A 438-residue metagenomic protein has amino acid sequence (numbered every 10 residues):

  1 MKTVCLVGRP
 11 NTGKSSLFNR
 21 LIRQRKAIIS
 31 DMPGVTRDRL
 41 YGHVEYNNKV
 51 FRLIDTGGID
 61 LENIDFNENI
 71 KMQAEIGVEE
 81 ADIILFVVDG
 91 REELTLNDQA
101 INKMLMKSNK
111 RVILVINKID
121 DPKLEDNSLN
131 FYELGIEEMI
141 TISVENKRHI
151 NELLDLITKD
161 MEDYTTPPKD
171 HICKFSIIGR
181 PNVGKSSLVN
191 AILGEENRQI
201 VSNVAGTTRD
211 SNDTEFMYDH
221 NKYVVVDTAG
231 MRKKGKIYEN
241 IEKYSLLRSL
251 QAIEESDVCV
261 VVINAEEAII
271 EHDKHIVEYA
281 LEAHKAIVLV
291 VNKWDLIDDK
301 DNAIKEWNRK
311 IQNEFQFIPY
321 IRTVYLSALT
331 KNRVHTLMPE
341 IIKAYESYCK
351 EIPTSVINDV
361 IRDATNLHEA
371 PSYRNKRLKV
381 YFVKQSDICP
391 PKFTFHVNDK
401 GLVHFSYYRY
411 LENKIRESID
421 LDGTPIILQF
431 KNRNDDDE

Functional and structural regions predicted by a protein language model:
M1-F66, M161-L246, L250-I253: Conserved G1/Walker A P-loop phosphate-binding module
G34-V35, G58-D60, R91-E93, I119-P122 (+9 more regions): Conserved nucleotide-binding/hydrolysis micro-motifs of P-loop NTPases
D55, N117, F131, S143 (+3 more regions): Active-site glycine-centered loops adjacent to acidic/histidine catalytic or metal-binding residues that shape
M72-E138, L246-I321: Conserved C-terminal guanine-recognition region of P-loop GTPase G domains, centered on the G4
R111-I113, D120-K174, L296-S355: Canonical P-loop GTPase G-domain recognition
S176, M338-V403, R409-L411: Long, well-ordered amphipathic alpha-helical subdomains in the mid-to-C-terminal portions of large enzyme subunits
Y407-L421: Short, non-transmembrane amphipathic alpha-helical segments
D420-D435: A short amphipathic beta-strand at an alpha->beta junction
